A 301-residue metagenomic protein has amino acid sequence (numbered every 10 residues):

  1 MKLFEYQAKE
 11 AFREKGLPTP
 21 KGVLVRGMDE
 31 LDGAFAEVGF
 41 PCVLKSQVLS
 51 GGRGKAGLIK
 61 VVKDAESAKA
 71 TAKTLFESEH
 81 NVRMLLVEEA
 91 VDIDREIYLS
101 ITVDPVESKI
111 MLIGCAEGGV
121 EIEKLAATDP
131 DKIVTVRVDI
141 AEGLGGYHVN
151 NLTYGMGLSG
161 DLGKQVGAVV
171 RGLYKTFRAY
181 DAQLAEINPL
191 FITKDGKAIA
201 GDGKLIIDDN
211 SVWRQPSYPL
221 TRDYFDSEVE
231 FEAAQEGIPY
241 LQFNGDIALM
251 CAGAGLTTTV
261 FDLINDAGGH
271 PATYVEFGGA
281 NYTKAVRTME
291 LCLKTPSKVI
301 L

Functional and structural regions predicted by a protein language model:
M1-E186, F191-L301: ATP-dependent carboxylate/acyl-activation modules
